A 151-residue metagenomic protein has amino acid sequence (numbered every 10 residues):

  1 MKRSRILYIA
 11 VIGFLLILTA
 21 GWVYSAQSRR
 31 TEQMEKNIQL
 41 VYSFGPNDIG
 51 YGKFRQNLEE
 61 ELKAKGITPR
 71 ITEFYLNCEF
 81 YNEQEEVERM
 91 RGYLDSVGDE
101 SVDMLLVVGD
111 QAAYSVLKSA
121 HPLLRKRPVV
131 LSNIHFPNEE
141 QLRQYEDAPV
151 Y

Functional and structural regions predicted by a protein language model:
K2-Y151: Short hydrophobic alpha-helices and adjacent helix-cap/hinge residues
